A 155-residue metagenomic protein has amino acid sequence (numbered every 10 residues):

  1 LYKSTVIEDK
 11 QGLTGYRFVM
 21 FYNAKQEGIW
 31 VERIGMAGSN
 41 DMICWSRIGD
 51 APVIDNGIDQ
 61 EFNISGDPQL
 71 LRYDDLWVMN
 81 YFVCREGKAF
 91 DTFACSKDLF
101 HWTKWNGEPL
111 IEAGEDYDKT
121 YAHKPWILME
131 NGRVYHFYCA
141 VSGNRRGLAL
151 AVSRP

Functional and structural regions predicted by a protein language model:
L1-P155: Carbohydrate-active catalytic/glycan-binding domains of CAZyme proteins, especially the secreted or lumenal ectodomains
